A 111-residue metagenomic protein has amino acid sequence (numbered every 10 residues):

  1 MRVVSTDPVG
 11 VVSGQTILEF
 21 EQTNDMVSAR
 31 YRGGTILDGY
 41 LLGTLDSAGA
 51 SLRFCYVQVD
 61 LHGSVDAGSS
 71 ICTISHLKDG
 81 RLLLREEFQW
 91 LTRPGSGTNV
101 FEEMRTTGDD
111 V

Functional and structural regions predicted by a protein language model:
M1-E19, S51-V111: Beta-sheet ligand-binding and adhesion/scaffold domains
I17-T44: N-terminal glycine/threonine-rich, aromatic-flanked beta-hairpin/loop signature
D46-G49: Short acidic-glycine loop/turn motifs at beta-strand connectors
